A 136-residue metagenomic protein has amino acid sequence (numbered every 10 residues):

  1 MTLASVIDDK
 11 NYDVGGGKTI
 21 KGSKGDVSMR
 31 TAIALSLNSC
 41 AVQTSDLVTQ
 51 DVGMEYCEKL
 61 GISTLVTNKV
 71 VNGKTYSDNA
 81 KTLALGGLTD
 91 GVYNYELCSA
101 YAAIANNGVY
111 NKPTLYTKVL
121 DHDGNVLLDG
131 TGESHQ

Functional and structural regions predicted by a protein language model:
T2-G53, H122-Q136: Conserved catalytic neighborhood of penicillin-recognizing serine enzymes
D9-K10, Y56-L60, K118: Short acidic/histidine-centered micro-motifs embedded in hydrophobic/aromatic stretches that mark compact functional
V14, S36, L60-T64, N107: A short secondary-structure junction motif
T49-T67: Short, charged, amphipathic alpha-helices and their helix-cap/turn boundaries
T64-G124: Active-site-proximal helix/loop microenvironment of the serine DD-peptidase/beta-lactamase transpeptidase fold
